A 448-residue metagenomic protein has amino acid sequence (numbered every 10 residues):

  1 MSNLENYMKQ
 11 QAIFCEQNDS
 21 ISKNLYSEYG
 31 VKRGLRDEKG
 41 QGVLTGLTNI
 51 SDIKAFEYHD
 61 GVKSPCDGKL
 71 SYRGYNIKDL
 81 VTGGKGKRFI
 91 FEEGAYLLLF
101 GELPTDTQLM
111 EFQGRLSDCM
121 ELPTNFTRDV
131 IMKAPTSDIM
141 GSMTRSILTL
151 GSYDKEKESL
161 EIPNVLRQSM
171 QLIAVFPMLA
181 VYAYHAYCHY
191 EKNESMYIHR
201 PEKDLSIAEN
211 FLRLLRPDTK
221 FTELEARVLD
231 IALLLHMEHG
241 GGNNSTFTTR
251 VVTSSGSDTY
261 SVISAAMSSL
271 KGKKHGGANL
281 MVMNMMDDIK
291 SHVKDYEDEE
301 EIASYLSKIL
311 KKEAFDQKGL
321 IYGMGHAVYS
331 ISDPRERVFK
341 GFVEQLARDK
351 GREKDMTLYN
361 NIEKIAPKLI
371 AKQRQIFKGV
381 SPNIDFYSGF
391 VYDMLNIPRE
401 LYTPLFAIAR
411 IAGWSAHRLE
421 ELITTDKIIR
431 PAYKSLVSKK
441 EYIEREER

Functional and structural regions predicted by a protein language model:
M1-R448: Non-transmembrane, aqueous-exposed alpha-helical and coiled segments at domain scale
